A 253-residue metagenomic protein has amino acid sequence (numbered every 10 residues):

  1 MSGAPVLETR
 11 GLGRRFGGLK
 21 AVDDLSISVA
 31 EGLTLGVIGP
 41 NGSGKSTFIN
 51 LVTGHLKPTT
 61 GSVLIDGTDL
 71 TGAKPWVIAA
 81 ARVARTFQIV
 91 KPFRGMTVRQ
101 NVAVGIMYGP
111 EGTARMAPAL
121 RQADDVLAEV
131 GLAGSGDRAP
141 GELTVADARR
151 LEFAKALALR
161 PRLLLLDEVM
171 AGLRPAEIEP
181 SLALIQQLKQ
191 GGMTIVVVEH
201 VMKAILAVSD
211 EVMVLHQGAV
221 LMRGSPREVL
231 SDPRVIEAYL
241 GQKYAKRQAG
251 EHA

Functional and structural regions predicted by a protein language model:
S2-A253: Glycine-rich phosphate-binding loops of nucleotide-dependent enzymes
